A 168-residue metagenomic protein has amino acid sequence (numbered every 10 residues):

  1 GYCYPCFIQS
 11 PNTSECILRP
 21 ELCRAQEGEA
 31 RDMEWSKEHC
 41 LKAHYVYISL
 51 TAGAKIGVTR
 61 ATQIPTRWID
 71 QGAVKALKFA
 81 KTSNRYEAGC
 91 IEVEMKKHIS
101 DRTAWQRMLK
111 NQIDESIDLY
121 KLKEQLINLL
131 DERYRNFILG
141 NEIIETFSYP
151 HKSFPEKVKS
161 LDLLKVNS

Functional and structural regions predicted by a protein language model:
G1-S168: Non-catalytic accessory segments flanking enzymatic or RNA/DNA-binding domains
